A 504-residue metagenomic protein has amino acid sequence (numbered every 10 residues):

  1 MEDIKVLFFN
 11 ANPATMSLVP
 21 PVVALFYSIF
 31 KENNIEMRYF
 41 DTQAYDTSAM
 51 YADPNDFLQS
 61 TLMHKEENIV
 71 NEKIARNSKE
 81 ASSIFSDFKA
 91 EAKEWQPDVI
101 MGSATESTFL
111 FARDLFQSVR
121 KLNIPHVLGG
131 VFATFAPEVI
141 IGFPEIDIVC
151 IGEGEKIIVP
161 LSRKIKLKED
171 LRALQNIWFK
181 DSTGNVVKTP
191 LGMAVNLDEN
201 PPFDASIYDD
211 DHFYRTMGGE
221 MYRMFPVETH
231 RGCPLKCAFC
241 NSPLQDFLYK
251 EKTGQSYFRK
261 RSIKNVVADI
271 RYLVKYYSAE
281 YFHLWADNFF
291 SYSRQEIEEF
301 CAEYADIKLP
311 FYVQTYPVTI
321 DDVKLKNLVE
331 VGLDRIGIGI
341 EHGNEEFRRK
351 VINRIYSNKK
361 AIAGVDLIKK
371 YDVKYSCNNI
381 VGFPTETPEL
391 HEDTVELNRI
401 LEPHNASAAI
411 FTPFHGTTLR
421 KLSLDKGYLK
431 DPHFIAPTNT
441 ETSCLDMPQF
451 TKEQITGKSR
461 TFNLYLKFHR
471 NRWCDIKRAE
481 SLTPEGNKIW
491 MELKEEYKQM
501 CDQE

Functional and structural regions predicted by a protein language model:
M1-A11, K31-E36, Y51-A52, Q59-L62 (+5 more regions): Radical SAM enzyme core and accessory elements
N12-A14, F289, G343-R348, I352-R354 (+3 more regions): Conserved strand-turn element in the central/C-terminal portion of the radical SAM core barrel that lines
L18-L25, F111, N265, E296: Conserved alpha-helical elements of sugar-nucleotide-dependent glycosyltransferases
V22, F26-F30, R38-Y39, N77-M193 (+2 more regions): Glycine-rich beta-alpha loop elements in corrinoid/cobalamin-binding modules across cobalamin-dependent enzymes
E36-D41, D46-T47, S60-W95, I100 (+5 more regions): Internal alpha/beta domain cores that form substrate/cofactor-binding pockets in large enzymes and binding proteins
Q43, T105, A286-S293, Y316-P317 (+2 more regions): Short, solvent-exposed turn/loop segments enriched in Gly/Ser/Thr/Pro and often Arg
V139-G142, K324, T385-R399: Catalytic cores of alpha/beta
D198-E199, F203-S376, E396: Radical SAM [4Fe-4S] cluster-binding motif and immediate context
